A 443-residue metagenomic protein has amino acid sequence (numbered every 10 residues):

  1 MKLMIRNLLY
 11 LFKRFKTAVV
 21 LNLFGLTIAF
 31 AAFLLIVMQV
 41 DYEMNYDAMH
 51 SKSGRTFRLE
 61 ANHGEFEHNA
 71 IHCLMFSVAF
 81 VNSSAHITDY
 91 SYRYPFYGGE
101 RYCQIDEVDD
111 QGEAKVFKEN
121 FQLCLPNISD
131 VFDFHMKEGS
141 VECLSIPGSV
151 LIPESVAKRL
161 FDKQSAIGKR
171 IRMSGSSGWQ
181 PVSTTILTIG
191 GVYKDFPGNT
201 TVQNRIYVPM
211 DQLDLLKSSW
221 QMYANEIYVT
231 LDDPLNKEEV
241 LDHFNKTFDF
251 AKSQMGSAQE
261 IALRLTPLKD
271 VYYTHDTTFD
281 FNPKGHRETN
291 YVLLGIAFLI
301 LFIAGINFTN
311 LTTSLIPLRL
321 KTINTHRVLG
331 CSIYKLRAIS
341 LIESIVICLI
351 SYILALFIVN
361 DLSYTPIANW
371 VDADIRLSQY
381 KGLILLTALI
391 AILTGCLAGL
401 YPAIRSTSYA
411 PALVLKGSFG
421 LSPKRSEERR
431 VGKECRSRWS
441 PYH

Functional and structural regions predicted by a protein language model:
M1-L23, N282, T312-L349, F357-S437: Alpha-helical transmembrane segments of integral membrane proteins
F12, N22, E43, L59 (+15 more regions): Generic structural signal for small/hydrophobic residues in well-ordered secondary structure, especially within
A29, L35, L294-A297, A304: Residues within membrane-spanning alpha-helices of integral membrane proteins, especially the hydrophobic core/packing
F33-Q164, S174-T185, D242, S253 (+1 more regions): Structured, solvent-exposed hinge/loop segments at the ends of secondary-structure elements
F33-V40, F302-G305, V359-Y364, A403: Alpha-helical transmembrane segments of polytopic integral membrane proteins, especially the permease/helical cores
Q111, Q122-E138, V150-G285: Mid-to-C-terminal secondary-structure elements that act as membrane-proximal/extracytoplasmic interface segments
N282-I300, G382, L386: N-terminal membrane-entry
V292, G305-N307, I347: Short alpha-helical transmembrane interface motifs in multi-pass membrane proteins
